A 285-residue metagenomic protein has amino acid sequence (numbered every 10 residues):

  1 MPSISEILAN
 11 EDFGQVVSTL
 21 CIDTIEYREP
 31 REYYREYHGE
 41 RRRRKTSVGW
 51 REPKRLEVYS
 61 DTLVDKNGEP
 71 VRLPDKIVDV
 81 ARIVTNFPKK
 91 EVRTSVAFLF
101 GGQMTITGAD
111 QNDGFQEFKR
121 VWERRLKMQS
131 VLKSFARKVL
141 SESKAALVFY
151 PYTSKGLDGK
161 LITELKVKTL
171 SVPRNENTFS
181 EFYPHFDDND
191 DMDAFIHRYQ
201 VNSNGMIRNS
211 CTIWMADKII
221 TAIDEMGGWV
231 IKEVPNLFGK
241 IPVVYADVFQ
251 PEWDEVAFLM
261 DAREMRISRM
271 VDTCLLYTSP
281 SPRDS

Functional and structural regions predicted by a protein language model:
M1-L165: Extended, helix-rich architectural segments
S141, P235-F238, Q250: A short, structural micro-pattern
A146-Y245: Extended, regular secondary-structure scaffolds
V248-F258: Short alpha-helix boundary/capping segments
R266: Phosphate/oxyanion-binding loops and surfaces in catalytic or ligand/nucleic-acid-binding neighborhoods
Y277-D284: Conserved small/polar residues in nucleotide/adenosyl-binding loops
